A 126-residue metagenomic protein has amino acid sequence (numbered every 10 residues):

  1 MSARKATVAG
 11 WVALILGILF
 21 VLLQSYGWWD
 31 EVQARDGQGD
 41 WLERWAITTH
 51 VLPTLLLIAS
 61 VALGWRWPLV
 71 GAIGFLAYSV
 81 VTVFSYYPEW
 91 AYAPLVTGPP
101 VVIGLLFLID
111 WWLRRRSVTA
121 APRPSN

Functional and structural regions predicted by a protein language model:
S2-A121: Feature detects long, helix-prone N-terminal segments enriched in hydrophobes
